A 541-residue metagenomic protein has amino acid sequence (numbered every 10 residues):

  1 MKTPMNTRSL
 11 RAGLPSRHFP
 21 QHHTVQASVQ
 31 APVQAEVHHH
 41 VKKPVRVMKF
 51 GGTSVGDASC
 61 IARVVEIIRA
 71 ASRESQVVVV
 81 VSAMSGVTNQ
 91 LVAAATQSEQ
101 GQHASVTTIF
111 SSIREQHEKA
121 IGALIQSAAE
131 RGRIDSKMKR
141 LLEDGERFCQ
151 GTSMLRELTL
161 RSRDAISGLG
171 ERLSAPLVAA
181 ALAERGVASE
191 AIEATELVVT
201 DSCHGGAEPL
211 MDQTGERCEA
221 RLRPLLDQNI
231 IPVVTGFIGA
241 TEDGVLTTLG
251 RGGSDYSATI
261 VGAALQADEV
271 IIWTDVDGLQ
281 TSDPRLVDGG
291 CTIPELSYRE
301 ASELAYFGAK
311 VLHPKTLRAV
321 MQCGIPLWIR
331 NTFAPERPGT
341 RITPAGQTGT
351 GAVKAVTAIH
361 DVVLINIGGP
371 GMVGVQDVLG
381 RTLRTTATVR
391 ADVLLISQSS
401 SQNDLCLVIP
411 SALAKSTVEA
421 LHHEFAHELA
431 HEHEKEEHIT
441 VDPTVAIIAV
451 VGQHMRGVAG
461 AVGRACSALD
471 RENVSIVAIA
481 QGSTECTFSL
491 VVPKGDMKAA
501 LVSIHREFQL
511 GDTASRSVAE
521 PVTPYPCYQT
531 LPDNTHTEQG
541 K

Functional and structural regions predicted by a protein language model:
K2-L312, L317, V491-P493, D512 (+2 more regions): Nucleotide/pyrophosphate-binding catalytic subdomain
S75, V187, I325, A391 (+1 more regions): Short phosphate-binding/catalytic loops that engage adenosine nucleotides
S189, P232-V233, L327, V393 (+1 more regions): Hydrophobic beta-strand scaffold residues
E269-W273, L327-I329, L394: Short hydrophobic alpha-helical runs that function as membrane-insertion/retention elements
V320: Acidic-aromatic/histidine active-site loop/patch
C323-P338, H360: Active-site C-terminal subdomain of aminotransferase-like
P338-K541: A conserved regulatory-domain signal marking ACT and ACT-like small-molecule sensing domains and adjacent regulatory
